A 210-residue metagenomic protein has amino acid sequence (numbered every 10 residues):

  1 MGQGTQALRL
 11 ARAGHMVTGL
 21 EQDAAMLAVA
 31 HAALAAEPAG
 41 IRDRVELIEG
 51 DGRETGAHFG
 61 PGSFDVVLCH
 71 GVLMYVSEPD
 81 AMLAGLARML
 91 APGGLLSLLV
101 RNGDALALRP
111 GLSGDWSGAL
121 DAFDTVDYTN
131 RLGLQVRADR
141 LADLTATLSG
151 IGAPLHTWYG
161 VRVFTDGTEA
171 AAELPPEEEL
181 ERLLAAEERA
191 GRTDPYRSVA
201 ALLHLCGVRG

Functional and structural regions predicted by a protein language model:
Q3-T55: Class I SAM-dependent methyltransferase SAM/SAH-binding core
T55-G62: Short amphipathic alpha-helix with an adjacent loop that forms part of the alpha/beta core around
L68: A conserved beta-strand element that flanks and buttresses the S-adenosyl-L-methionine
G71-V72: Short catalytic micro-motifs in class I SAM-dependent methyltransferases
D80-L95: A short glycine-rich, Lys/Arg-flanked "PGG" loop and its adjoining helix->strand segment in the class I
L95-D124: Conserved class I S-adenosyl-L-methionine
G133-G152, W158: Short alpha-helix
T157-G210: A C-terminal cap/extension of S-adenosyl-L-methionine-dependent methyltransferases that defines the acceptor-substrate
